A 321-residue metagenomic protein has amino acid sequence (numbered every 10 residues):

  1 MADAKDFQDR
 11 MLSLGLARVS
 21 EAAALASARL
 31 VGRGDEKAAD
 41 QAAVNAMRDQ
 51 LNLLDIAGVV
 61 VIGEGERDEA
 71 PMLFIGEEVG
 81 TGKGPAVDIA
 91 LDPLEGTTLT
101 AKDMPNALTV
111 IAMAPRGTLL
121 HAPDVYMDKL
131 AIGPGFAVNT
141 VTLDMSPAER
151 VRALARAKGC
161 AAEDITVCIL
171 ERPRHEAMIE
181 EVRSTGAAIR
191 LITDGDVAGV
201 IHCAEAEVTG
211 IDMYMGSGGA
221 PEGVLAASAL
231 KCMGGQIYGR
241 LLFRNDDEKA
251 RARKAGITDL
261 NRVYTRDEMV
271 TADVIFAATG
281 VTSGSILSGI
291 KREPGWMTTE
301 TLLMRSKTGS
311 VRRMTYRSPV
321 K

Functional and structural regions predicted by a protein language model:
M1-A90, E149-R152, R156, V197-A198 (+3 more regions): N-terminal subdomain of lithium-sensitive/metallo-dependent phosphomonoesterases centered on the IMPase/IPPase/PAP
R10-S13, G34, T98, A137-N139 (+1 more regions): A short glycine/serine-rich beta->alpha loop
M11, A131-E149, D164: Glycine-rich phosphate-binding "P-loop"
E78, G84, M104, M113 (+4 more regions): Short capping/connector residues at structural and topological boundaries
V79-G80, T109-A112, G210-M213: Short basic, glycine-rich beta-strand/loop surfaces that mediate nucleic-acid
G84-E95, L99-L120: DPxDG-like acidic metal-binding loop motif
A114-V138, T142: Flexible glycine-/small-residue-enriched beta->alpha junction loops that bind anionic phosphate/pyrophosphate groups
M145-R305, T315: An extended, acidic
